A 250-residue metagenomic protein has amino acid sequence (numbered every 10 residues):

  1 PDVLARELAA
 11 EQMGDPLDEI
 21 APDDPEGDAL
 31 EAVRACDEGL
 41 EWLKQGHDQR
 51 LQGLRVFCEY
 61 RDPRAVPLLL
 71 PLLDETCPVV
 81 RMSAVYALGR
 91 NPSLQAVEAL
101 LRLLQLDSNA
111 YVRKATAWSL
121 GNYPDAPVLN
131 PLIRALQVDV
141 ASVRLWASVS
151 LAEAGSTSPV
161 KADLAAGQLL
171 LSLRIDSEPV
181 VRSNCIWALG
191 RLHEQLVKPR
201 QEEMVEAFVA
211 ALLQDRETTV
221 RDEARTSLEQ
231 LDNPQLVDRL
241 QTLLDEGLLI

Functional and structural regions predicted by a protein language model:
D2, Q45-G46, T76-C77, S108-N109 (+4 more regions): Short inter-helical turns and helix N-cap capping residues of alpha-solenoid HEAT/ARM repeat scaffolds
D2-M13, C36-G39, A207-F208, R225: Generic low-polarity alpha-helical segments
R6-L30, H47-D62, P67-D74, V79-S93 (+6 more regions): Structural detector for internal amphipathic alpha-helices that build alpha-solenoid repeat scaffolds
E26-W42, D62-D74, S93-L106, D125-Q137 (+3 more regions): Amphipathic alpha-helical scaffolding segments comprising HEAT/armadillo-like alpha-solenoid repeats
V112-T116, V143-W146, K161, P179 (+2 more regions): Short, highly charged low-complexity linear segments
